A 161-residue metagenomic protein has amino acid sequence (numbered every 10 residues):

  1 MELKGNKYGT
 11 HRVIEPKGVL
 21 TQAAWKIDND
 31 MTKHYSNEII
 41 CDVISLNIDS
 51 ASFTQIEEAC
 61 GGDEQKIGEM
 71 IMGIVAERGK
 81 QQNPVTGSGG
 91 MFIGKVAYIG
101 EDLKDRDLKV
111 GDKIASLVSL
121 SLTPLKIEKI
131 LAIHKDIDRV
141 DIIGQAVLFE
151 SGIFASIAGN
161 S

Functional and structural regions predicted by a protein language model:
M1, G94-V96, D136-I137: Short N-terminal secondary-structure initiator segments
M1-R12: A eukaryote-biased signal for short, well-structured alpha-helical docking elements
H11, Q22-A24, S45, G144-A146 (+1 more regions): Generic secondary-structure boundary/loop-capping signal
R12-I14, A97, A115, S156: Residues in well-ordered beta-strands of folded domains
K17-D30: Short glycine/threonine/proline-enriched tight-turn/helix- or strand-capping micro-motif at secondary-structure
T32-N47, E58-S121: Glycine-rich beta-strand-centered segment in the early N-terminal region that forms part of a ligand/cofactor-binding
A51-I56, L125: Cytochrome P450 core scaffold surrounding the K-helix E-X-X-R motif and the conserved "meander" helix-loop region
G90, D102, K113-S161: NAD(P)H dinucleotide-binding glycine-rich loop of Rossmann-like/cofactor-binding domains, especially the beta1-alpha1
